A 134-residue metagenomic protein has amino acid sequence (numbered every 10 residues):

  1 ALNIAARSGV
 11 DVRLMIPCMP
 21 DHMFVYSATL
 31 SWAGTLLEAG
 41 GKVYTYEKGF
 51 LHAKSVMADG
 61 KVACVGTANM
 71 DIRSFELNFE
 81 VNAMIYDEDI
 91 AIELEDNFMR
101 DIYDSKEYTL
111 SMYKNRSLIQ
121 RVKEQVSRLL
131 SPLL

Functional and structural regions predicted by a protein language model:
A1-L134: PLD/PLD-like phosphodiesterase catalytic module centered on the HKD motif
